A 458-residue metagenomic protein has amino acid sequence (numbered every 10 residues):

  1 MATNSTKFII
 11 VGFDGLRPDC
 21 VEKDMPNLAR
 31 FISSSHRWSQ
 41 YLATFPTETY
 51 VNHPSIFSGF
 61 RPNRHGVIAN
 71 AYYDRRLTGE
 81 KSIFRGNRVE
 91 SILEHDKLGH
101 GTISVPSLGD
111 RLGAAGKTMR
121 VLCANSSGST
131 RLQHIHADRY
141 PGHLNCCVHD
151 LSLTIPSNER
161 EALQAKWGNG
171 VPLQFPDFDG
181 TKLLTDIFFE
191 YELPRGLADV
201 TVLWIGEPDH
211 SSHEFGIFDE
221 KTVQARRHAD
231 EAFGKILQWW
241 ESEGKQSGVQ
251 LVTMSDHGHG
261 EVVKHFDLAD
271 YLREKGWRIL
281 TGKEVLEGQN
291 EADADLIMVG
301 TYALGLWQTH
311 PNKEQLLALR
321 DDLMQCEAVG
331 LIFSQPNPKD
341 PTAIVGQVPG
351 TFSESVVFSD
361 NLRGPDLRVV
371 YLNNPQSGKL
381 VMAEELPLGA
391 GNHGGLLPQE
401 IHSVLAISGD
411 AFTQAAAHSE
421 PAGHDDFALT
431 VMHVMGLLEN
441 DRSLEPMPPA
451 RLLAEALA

Functional and structural regions predicted by a protein language model:
N4, K23, T47-E48, N70-K97 (+2 more regions): Secreted, luminal/periplasmic, and some membrane-associated catalytic domains that remodel anionic oxygen-ester
S5-C20, F31, I56, L112 (+7 more regions): Beta-strand elements within well-structured catalytic alpha/beta cores of enzymes that handle phosphate/sulfate esters
D19-A71, T118-V121: Short, structured active-site-proximal loop/turn typified by the sulfatase FGly-forming signature C/S-X-P-X-R
P26, V51, I103-D110, K182 (+5 more regions): A structural signal for well-ordered alpha-helical segments within the folded catalytic domains of diverse enzymes
A29-R30, D110, Y302-K339, E420-M447: Non-catalytic, well-ordered alpha-helical segments in soluble enzyme domains
Q40, T118-A124, V200-W204, T253-M254 (+2 more regions): A structural signal for short, well-ordered beta-strand segments and their strand-loop junctions that often border
R61, G66-G216, Q315, M324-A328 (+1 more regions): His/Asp/Glu-rich, glycine-adjacent segments that coordinate divalent cations and/or stabilize oxyanion chemistry on
K379-A428: Low-complexity, glycine/alanine/valine/leucine- and proline-rich hydrophobic stretches
